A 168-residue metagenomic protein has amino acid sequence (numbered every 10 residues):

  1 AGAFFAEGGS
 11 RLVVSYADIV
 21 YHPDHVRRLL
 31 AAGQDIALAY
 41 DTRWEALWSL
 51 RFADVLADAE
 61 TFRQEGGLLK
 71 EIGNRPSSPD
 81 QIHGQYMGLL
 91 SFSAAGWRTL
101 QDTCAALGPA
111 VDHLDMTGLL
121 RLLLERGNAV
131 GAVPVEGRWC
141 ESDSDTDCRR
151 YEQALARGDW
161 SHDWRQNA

Functional and structural regions predicted by a protein language model:
A1-A3, L50-L56, T146-R150: Short, surface-exposed amphipathic charged segments that create phosphate/polyanion-binding patches used for binding
A1-R11: Active-site nucleotide-sugar/metal-binding loop of Leloir-type enzymes
A6, L30-A31, E125: Residue-level signal for alpha-helix termini/capping positions
G9, G33-I36, N128: Short, high-confidence coil segments that cap the C-terminus of an alpha-helix and link into the following beta-strand
G9-V20: Short beta-strand-to-loop acidic/aromatic patch adjacent to the donor-nucleotide binding site
V14-Y16, A39-D41, P134: Short beta-strand segments
H22-T103: Conserved core of the sugar-phosphate nucleotidyltransferase
Q81-A168: Conserved alpha/beta core of the MobA/IspD/sugar-nucleotide pyrophosphorylase nucleotidyltransferase superfamily
